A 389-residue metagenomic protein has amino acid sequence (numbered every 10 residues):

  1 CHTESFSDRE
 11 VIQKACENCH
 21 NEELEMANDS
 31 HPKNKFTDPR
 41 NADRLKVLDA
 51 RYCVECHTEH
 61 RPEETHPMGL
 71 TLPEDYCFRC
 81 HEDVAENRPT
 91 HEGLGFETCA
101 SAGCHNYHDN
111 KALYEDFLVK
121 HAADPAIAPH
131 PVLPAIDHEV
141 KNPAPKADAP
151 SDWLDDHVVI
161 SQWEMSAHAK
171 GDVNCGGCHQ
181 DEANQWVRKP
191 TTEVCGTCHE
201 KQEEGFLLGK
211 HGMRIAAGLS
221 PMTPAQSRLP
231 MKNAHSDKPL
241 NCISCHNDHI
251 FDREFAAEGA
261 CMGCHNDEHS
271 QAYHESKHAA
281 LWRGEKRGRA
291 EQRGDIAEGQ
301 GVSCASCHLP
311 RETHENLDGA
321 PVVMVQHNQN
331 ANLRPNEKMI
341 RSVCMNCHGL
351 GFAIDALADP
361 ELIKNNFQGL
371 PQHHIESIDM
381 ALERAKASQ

Functional and structural regions predicted by a protein language model:
C1-S388: Inter-heme linker and motif-flanking segments adjacent to c-type heme-binding CXXCH motifs in c-type cytochromes
